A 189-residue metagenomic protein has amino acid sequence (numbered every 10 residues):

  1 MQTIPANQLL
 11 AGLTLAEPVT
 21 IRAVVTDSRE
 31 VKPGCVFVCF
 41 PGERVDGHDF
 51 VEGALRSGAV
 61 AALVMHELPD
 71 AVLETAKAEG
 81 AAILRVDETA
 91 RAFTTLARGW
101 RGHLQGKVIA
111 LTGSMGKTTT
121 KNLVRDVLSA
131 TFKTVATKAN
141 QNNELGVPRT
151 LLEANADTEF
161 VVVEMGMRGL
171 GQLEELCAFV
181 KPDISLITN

Functional and structural regions predicted by a protein language model:
M1-T95: N-terminal leader/targeting and accessory segments in enzymes
P5, R91-N189: Phosphate-binding loop of NTP-binding sites
